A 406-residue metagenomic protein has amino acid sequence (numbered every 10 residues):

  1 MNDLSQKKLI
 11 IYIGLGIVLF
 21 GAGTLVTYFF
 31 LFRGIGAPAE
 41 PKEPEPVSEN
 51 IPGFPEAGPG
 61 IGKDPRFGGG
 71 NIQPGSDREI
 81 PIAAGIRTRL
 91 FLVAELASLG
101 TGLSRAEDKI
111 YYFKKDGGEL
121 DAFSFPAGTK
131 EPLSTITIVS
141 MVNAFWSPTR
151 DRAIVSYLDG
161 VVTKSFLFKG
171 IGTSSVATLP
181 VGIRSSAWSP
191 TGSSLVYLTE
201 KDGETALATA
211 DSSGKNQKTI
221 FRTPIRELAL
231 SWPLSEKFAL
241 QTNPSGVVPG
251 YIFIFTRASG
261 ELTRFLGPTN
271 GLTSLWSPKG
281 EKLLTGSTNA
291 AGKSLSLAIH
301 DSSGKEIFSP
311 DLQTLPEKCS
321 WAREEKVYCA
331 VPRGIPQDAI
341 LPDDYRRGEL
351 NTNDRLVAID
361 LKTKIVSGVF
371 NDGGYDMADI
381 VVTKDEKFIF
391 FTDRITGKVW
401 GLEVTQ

Functional and structural regions predicted by a protein language model:
M1-L90, Q406: Sequence/structural signature of beta-propeller modules and their immediately flanking N-terminal secretory/stalk
G58-D121, I138-A144, M377: Beta-strand-rich domains and repeat architectures in extracellular enzymes and scaffolds, especially beta-propellers
E95-S104, T137-I154, S175-L198, Q217-Q241 (+4 more regions): Conserved beta-propeller blade repeats
F113-D116, L158-T163, E200-E204, P244-P249 (+3 more regions): Short, solvent-exposed loop/turn segments at conserved positions within beta-propeller repeat blades
G117, P126-T129, G170-S174, S213-N216 (+5 more regions): Short coil turn/linker residues within repeat-based beta-strand modules
L167-I171, A210-S212, F253-A258, L297-S302 (+1 more regions): Beta-propeller blade signature
A330-N351, G401: Short, conserved, GDST-rich strand-edge loop motifs in beta-rich repeat architectures
I380-Q406: Blade-level signature of beta-propeller repeat domains, shared across WD40, Kelch, NHL, RCC1 and BNR/Asp-box propellers
